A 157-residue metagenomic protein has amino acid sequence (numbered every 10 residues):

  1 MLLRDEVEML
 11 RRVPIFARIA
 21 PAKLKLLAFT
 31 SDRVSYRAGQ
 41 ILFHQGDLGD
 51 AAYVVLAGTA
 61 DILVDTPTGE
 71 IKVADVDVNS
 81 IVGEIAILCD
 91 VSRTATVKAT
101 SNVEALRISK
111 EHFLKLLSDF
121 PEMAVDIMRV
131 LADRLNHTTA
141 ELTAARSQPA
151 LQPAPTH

Functional and structural regions predicted by a protein language model:
M1-H157: Cytosolic regulatory regions built on CNB/CRP/Popeye-like sensor folds
